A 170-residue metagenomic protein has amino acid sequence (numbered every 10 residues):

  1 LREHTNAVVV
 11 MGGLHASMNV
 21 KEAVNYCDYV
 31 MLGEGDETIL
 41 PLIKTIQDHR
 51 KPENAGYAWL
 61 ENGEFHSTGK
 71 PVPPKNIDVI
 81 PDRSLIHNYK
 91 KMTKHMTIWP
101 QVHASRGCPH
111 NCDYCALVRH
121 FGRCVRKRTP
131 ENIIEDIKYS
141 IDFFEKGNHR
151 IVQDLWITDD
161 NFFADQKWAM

Functional and structural regions predicted by a protein language model:
L1-V72: Glycine-rich beta-alpha loop elements in corrinoid/cobalamin-binding modules across cobalamin-dependent enzymes
A16-S17, D36-E37, P73-P74, P109 (+2 more regions): Alpha-helix N-cap/helix-start and coil->helix boundary motif
E53-N54, N76, M96-I98: A generic structural signal for well-ordered coil/turn residues at beta-strand boundaries that shape enzyme active-site
F65, I77-I80: AMP-dependent adenylate-forming
P73-N76, R83: Intrinsically disordered, low-complexity segments enriched in proline/serine/threonine
P81-M170: Radical SAM [4Fe-4S] cluster-binding motif and immediate context
